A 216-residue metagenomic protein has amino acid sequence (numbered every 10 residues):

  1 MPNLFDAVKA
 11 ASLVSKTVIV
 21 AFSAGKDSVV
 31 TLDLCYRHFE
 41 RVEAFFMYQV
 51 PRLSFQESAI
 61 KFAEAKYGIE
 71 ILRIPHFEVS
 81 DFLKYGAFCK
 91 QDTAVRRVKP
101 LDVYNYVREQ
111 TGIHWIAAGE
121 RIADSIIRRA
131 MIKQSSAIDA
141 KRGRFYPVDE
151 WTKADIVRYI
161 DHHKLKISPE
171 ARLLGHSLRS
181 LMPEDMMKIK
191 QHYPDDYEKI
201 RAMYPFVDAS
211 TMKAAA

Functional and structural regions predicted by a protein language model:
M1-A216: Nucleotide-activated chemistry modules centered on ATP-dependent adenylation/adenylyltransferase
